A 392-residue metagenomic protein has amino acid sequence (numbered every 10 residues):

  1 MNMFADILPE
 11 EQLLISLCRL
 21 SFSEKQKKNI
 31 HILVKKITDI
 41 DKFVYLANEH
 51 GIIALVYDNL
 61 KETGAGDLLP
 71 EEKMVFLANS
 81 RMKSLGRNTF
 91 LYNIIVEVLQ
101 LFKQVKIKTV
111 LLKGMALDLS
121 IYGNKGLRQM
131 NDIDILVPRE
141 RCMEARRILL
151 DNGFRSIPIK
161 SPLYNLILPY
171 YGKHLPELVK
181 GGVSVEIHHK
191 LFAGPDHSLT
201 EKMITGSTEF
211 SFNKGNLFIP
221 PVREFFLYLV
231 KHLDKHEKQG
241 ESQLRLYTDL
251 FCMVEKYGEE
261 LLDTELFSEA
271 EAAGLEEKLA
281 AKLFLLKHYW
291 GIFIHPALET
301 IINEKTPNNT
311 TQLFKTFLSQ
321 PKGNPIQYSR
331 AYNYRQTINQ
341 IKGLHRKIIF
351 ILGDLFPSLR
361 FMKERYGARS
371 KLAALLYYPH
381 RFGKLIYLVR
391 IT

Functional and structural regions predicted by a protein language model:
N2-N131, V137-T392: Conserved NTP-donor binding/palm subdomain of two-metal-ion nucleotidyltransferases/polymerases, i.e., the charged
